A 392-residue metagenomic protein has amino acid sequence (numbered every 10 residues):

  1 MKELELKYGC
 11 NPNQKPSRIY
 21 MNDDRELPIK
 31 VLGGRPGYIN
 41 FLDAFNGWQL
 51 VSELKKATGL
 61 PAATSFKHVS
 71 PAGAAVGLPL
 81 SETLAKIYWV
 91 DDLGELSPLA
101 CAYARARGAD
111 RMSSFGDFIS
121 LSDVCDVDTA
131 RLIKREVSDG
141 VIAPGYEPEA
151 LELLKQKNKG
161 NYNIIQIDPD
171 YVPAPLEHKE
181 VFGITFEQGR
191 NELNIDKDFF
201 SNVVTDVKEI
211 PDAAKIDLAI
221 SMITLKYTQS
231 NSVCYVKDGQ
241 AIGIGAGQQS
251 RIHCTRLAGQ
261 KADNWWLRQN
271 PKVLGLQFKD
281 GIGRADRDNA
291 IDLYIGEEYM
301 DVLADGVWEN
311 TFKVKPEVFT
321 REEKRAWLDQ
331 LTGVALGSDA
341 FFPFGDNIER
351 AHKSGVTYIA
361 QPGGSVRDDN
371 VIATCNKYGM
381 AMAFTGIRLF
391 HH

Functional and structural regions predicted by a protein language model:
M1-F199, A214-S232: Active-site loops and adjacent core secondary-structure elements that bind or stabilize anionic groups
D23-R35, A109-F115, G189-K208, D286-V307 (+2 more regions): Gly-rich Lys/Arg/Thr-decorated short loops/hinges at beta-loop-alpha junctions or inter-strand turns that position
E53, Y227, N264-R268, K353 (+1 more regions): Conserved helix-loop functional segments at active or binding sites
A57-S65, I164-I167, S230-K237, L267-F278 (+1 more regions): Flexible, glycine/charged-enriched surface loops at secondary-structure junctions
A72-M112, I242-F341: Glycine- and Gly-Pro-enriched alpha-helical subdomains that act as flexible, kink-prone "lid/hinge" or packing modules
D117, L121-S122, R135-I165, D170-V172 (+4 more regions): C-terminal binding/interaction regions
V124, V203-A213, F342: Bateman/CBS regulatory modules and CBS-like beta-alpha motifs in cytosolic regions of diverse proteins
P175-I210, R268-R284, D288-A290: Substrate-contacting helices/loops that form the catalytic groove of nucleic-acid and nucleotide-polymer processing
